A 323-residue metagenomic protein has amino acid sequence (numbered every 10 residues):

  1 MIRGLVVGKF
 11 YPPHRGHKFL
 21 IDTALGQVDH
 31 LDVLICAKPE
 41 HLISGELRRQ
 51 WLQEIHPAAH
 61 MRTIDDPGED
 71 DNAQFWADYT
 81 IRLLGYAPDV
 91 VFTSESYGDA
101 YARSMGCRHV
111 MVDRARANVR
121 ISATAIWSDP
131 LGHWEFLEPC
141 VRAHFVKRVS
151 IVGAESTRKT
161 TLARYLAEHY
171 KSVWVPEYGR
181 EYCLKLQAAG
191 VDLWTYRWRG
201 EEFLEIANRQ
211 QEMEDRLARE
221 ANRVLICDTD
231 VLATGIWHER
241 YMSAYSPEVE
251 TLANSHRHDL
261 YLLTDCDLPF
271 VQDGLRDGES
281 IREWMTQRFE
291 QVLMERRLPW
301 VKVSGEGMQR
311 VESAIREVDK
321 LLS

Functional and structural regions predicted by a protein language model:
M1-R148: Nucleotidyltransferase catalytic core that binds NTPs
S128-V149, E290, E295-S323: Charged phosphate-binding loop/patch that engages nucleotide di/tri-phosphates or the phosphate backbone of nucleic
E155: The conserved Walker
R158: Conserved glycine(s) of the Walker
T161: Conserved Walker
R164, E168-Q211, D215, A314: Conserved substrate/cofactor phosphate-moiety recognition/catalytic segment in nucleotide-dependent phosphotransferases
L204-H256, V271: Glycine-rich phosphate-binding loop used to anchor ATP phosphates in small-molecule kinases, encompassing both
Y241-Q309, L322: A glycine- and Lys/Arg-enriched "phosphate-lid" helix/loop adjacent to the NTP-binding pocket of small-molecule kinases
